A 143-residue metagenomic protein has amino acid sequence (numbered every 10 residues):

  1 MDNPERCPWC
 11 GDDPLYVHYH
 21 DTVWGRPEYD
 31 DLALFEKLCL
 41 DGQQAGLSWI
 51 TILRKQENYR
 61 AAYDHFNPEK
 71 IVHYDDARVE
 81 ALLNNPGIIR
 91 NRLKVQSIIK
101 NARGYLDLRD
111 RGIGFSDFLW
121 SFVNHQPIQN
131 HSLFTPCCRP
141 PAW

Functional and structural regions predicted by a protein language model:
M1-W143: HhH-family (HhH-GPD) DNA N-glycosylase catalytic core used in base-excision repair
